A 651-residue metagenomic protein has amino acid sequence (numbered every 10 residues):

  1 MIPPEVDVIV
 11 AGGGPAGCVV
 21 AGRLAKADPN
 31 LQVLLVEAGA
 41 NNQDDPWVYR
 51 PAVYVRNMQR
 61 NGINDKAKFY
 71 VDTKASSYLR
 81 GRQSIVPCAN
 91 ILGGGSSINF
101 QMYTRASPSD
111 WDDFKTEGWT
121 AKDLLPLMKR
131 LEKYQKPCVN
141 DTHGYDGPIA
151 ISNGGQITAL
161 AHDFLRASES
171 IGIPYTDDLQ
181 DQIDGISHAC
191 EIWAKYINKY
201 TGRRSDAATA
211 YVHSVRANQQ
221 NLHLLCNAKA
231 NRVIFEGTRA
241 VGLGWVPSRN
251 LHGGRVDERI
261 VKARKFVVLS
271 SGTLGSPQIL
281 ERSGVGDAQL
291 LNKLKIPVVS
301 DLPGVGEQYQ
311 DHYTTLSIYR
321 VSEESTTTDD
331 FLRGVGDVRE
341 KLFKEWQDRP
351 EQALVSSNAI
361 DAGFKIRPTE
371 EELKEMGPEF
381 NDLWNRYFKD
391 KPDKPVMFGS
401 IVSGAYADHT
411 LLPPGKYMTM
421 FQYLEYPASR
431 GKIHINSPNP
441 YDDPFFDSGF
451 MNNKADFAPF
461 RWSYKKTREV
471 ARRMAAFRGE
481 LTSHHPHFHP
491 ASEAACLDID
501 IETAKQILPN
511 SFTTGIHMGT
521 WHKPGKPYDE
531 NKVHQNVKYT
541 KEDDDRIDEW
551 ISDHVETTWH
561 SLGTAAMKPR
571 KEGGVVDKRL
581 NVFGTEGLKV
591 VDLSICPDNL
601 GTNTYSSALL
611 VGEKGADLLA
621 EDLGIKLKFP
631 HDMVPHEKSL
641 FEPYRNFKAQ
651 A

Functional and structural regions predicted by a protein language model:
M1-A40, A89-I91, G95-S96, N221-T314 (+4 more regions): C-terminal structured subdomain/cap of oxidoreductase catalytic cores
M1-D7, P15-G22, K26-N30, A40-A52 (+11 more regions): Eukaryotic N-terminal targeting leaders
M1-K129, P297-G304, D311-T314, I318-E324 (+3 more regions): N-terminal glycine-rich phosphate/pyrophosphate-binding loop and immediately adjacent elements
A21, A25, P108-K115, L125-E132 (+9 more regions): Non-transmembrane alpha-helical segments in soluble domains of secreted/periplasmic/extracellular proteins
N30, P277, D287-P413, E425 (+4 more regions): Mid-to-C-terminal "cap/lid" subdomains and adjacent gly/pro-rich loops that border and regulate access to redox
K68-P87, L131, E258, L342 (+3 more regions): Short, hydrophobic/aliphatic alpha-helical segments
S97-M102, W111-E117, P148-Q156, I197-G202 (+6 more regions): Active-site rim elements
D110, K115-A240, S317-R320, T327-D337 (+6 more regions): Conserved redox-cofactor binding core of oxidoreductases
